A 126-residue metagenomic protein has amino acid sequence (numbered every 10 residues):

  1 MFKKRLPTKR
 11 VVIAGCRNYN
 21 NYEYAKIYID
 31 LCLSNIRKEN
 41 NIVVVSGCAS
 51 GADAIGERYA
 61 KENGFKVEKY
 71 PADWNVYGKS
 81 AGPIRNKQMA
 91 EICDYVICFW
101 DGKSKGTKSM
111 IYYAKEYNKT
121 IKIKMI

Functional and structural regions predicted by a protein language model:
F2-V11, N18-I126: Acidic/glycine-enriched connector segments
